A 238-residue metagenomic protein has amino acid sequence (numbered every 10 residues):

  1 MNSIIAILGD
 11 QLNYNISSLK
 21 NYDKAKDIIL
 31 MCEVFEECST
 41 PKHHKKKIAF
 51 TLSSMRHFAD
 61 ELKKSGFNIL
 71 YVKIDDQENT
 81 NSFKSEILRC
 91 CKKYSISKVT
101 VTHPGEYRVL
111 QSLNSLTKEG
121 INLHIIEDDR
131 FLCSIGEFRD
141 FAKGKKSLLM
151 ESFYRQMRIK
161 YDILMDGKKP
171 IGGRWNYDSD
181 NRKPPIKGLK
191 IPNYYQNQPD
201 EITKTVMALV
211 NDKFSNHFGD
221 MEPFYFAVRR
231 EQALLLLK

Functional and structural regions predicted by a protein language model:
M1-I74: N-terminal beta-strand-loop-alpha-helix module at the start of alpha/beta ligand-binding or catalytic domains
N13, E37, Q77, Y107 (+1 more regions): Surface-exposed, flexible loop/turn segments at secondary-structure boundaries
K24-I29, M55, T80, E201-A208: Short, functional N-terminal and low-complexity linear motifs
L52-R56, N81, L234: Conserved structured core elements
D75-N81: Acidic-and-aromatic substrate-binding clefts and catalytic sites of carbohydrate-active enzymes
S82-A227: Beta-rich, aromatic/charged-enriched effector core domains that present basic-aromatic interfaces for binding
E222-K238: Segments forming glycine/polar-rich beta-alpha architectures that bind adenosine-containing cofactors
